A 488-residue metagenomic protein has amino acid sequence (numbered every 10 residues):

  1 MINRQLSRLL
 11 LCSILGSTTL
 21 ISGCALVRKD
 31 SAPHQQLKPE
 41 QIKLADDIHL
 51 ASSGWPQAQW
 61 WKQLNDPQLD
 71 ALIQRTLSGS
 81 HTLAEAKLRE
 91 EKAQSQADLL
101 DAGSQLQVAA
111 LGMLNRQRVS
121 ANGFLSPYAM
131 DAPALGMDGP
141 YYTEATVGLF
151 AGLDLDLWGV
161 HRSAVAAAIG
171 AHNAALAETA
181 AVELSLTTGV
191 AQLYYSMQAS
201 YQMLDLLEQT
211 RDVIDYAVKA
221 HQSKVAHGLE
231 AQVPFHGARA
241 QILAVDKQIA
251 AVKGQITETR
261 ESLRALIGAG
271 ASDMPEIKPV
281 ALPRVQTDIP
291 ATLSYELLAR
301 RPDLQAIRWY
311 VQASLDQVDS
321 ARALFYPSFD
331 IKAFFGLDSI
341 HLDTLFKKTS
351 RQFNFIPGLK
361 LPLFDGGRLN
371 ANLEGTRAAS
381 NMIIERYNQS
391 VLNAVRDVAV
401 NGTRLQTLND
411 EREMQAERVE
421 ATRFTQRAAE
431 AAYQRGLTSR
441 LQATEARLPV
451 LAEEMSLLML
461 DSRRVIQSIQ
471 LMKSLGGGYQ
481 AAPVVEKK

Functional and structural regions predicted by a protein language model:
I2-S78, S126-M130, D138, I169 (+3 more regions): Terminal intrinsically disordered/low-complexity segments used for targeting and assembly
W55-L64, M113-F150, D273-P290, D319 (+2 more regions): Small/polar, glycine/serine/threonine/aspartate-rich low-complexity segments that form flexible
L69-A71, E144-T146, Q192, G237 (+2 more regions): Transmembrane beta-barrel architecture of outer-membrane proteins
I73, T146-F150, Y194, R239 (+3 more regions): Membrane-embedded beta-strand positions in outer-membrane beta-barrel channels/transporters
A84-E85, D101, Y141, L155-E183 (+8 more regions): Sec/SRP-type N-terminal targeting helices
A177-L293, R404, L408, A428-A431 (+2 more regions): Periplasmic alpha-helical coiled-coil/stalk elements that build and connect Gram-negative outer-membrane
V225-L229, Y433-L437, S474-G476: A short glycine-centered flexible hinge/capping loop motif at secondary-structure junctions
